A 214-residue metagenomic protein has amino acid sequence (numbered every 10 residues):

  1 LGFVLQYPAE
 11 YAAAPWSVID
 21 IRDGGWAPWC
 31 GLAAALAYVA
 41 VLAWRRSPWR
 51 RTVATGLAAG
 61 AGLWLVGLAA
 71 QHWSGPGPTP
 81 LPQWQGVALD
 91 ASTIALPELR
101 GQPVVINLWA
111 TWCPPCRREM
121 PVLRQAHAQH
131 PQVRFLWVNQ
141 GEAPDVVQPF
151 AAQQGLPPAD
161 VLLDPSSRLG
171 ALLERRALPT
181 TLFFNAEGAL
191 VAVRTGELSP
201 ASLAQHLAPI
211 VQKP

Functional and structural regions predicted by a protein language model:
L1-S74: Hydrophobic, membrane-interfacing alpha helices
L65-E98, L156: N-terminal "domain-start" segment that seeds a small globular fold
P82, V104, L178-P179: Short loop/turn microsegments at loop-to-beta-strand junctions
A95-R117, L123: Short active-site neighborhood of thiol/selenol oxidoreductases, capturing the structured segment around
R100-Q102, Q132, L156-P158, R175: Active-site acidic short loop of glycosyltransferases
V105-I106, F135, T181: Hydrophobic beta-strand anchors of alpha/beta hydrolase catalytic cores
R117-Q154, P165-A171: Structural microenvironment flanking redox-active thiols in thiol-disulfide oxidoreductases
A151-P157, D164-P214: Thiol/disulfide oxidoreductase modules built on the thioredoxin-like
